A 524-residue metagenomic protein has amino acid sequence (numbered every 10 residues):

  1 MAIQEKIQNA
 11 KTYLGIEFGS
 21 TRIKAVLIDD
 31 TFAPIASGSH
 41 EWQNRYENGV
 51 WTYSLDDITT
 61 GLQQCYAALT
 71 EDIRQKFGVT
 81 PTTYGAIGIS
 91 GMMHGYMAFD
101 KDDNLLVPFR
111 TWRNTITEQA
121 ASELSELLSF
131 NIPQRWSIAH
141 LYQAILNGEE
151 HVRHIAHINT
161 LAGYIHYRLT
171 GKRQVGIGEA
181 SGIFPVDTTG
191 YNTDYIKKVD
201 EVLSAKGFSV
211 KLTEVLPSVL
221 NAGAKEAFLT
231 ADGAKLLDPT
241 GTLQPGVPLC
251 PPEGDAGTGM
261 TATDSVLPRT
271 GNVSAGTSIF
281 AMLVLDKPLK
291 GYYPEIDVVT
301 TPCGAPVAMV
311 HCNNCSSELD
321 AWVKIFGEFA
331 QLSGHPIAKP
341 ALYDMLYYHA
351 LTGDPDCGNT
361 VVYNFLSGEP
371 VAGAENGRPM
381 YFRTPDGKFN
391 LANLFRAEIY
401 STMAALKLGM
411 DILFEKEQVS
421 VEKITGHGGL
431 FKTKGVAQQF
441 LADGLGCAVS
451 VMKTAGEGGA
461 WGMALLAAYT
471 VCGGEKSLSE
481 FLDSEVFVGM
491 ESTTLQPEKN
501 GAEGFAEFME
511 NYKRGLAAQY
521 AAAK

Functional and structural regions predicted by a protein language model:
M1-P108, S122-E123, H154, K235 (+5 more regions): N-terminal glycine/serine-rich phosphate-binding loop of ATP-dependent small-molecule kinases, especially carbohydrate
F18-S20, S129-E253, Y363-N364, F395 (+1 more regions): Gly/Ser/Thr-rich active-site cleft segment
R22, V219-L229, E253, T277-I279 (+3 more regions): Glycine-rich phosphate-binding loops at beta-strand->alpha-helix junctions
Q64-D72, A256, L394-E422, T470 (+1 more regions): Phosphate/ATP-binding catalytic cores across multiple sugar-kinase/actin-like superfamilies, primarily ASKHA
Y96-S122, I132, I155, N159-K197 (+3 more regions): Glycine-rich phosphate-binding loop of actin/hexokinase-like ATP-binding domains
G254, T258-A262, V310-V323, R396 (+6 more regions): Glycine-rich phosphate-binding/hydrolytic loop that grips phosphoryl groups
C312, S317-D320, K324-L332, P336 (+1 more regions): Acidic, glycine/GT-rich loop-and beta-edge segments that sit at the periphery of enzyme/chaperone cores
T352-K453: Activation-segment/catalytic-loop signature of the eukaryotic protein kinase fold
